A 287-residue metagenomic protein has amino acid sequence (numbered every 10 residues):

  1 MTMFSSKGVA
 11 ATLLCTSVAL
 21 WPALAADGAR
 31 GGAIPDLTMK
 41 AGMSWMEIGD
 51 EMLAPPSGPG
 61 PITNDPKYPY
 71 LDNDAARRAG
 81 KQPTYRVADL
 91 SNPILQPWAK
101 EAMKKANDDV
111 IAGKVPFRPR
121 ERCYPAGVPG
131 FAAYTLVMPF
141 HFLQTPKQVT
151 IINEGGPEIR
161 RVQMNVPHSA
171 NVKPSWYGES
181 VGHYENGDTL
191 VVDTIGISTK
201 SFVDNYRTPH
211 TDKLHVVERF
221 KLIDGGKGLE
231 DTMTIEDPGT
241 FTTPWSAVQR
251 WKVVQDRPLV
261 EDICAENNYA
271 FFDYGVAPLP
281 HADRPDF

Functional and structural regions predicted by a protein language model:
M1-S6: N-terminal secretory signal peptides that target proteins for export/translocation
A10-W21: Bacterial N-terminal signal peptides
L24-F287: PEST-like low-complexity, intrinsically disordered acidic/proline/serine-rich tracts that flank trafficking/processing
